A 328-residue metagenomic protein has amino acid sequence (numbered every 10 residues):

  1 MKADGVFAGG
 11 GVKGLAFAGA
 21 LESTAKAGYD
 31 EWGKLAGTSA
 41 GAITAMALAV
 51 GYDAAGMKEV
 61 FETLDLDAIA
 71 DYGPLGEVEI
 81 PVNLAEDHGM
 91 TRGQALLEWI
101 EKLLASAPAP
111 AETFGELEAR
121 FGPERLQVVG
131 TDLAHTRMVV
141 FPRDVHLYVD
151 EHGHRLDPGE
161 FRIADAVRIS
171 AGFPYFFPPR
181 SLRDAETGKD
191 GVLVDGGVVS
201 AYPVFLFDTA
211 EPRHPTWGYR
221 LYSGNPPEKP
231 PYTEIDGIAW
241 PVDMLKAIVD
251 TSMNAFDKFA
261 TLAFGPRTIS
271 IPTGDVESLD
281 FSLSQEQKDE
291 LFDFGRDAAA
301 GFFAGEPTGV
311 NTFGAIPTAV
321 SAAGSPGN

Functional and structural regions predicted by a protein language model:
M1-T38, M46-N328: Patatin-like phospholipase
